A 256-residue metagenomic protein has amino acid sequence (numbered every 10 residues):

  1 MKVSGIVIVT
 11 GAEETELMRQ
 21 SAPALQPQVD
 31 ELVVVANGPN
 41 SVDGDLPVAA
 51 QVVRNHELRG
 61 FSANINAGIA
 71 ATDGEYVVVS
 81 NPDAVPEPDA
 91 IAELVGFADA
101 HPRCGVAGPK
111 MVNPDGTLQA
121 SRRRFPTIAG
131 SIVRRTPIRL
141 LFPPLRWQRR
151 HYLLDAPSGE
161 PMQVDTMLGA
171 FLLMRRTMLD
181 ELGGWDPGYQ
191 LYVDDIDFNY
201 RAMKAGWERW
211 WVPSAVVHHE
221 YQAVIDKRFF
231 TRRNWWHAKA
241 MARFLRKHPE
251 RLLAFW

Functional and structural regions predicted by a protein language model:
M1-P23: N-proximal low-complexity "stem/linker" segments adjacent to membrane-targeting elements
A22-E57: Acidic donor-binding segment of Leloir-type glycosyltransferases
H56-T72: Glycine-rich, basic loop-to-helix element that forms the pyrophosphate-binding segment of sugar-nucleotide handling
V77: Short aromatic/hydrophobic "clamp" motif used to bind/position activated sugar donors
V85-S121: Conserved donor NDP-sugar-binding/catalytic core segment of glycosyltransferases
P126-V164: Short, flexible, basic/aromatic active-site loop/helix in glycosyltransferases
P157-G159, D165-G184, G188-V216: A short, conserved alpha-helix in the catalytic core of glycosyltransferases
D197-W256: Active-site-adjacent helix/loop segment of glycosyltransferases that harbors family-specific signature motifs
